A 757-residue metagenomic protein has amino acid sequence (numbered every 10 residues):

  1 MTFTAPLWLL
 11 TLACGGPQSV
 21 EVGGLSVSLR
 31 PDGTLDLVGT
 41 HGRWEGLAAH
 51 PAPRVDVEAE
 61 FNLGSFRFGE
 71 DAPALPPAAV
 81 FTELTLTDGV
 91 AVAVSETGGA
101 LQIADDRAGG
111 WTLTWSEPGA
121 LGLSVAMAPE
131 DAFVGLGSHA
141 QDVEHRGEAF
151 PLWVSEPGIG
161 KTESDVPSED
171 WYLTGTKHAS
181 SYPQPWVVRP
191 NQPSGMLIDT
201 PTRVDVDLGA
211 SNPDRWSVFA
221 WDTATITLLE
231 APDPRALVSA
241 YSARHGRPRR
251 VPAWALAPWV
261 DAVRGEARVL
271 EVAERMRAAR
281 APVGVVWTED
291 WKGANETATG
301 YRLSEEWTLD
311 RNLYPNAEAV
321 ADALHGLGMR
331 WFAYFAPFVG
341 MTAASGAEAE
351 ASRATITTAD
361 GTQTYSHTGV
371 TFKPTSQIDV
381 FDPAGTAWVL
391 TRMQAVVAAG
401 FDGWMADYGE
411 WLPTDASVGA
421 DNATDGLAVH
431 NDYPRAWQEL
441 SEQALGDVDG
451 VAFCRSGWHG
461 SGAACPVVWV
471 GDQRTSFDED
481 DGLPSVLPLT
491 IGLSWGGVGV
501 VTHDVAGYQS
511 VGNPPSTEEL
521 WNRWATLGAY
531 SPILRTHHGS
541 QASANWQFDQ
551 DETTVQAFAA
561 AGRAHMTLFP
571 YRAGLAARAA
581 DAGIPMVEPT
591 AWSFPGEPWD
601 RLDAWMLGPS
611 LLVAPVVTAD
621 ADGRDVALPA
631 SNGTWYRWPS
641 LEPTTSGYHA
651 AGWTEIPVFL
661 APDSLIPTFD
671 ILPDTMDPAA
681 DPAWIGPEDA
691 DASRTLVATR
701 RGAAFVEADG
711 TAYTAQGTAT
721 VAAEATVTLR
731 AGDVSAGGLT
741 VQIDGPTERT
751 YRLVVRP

Functional and structural regions predicted by a protein language model:
M1-L9: Sec-dependent signal peptide recognition, specifically the positively charged N-region followed immediately by
L12-A13: C-terminal motif of bacterial Sec signal peptides marking the signal peptidase cleavage site
G16-E21: Bacterial Sec signal peptide processing site at the extreme N-terminus
G23-V27, S95, A108, P118-E655 (+1 more regions): Catalytic-domain carbohydrate-binding cleft regions of carbohydrate-active enzymes
V27, D32, H41-V90, T97 (+3 more regions): Non-catalytic C-terminal accessory modules of carbohydrate-active enzymes
D36-V38, A267-R268: Short, solvent-exposed loop/turn elements at domain surfaces
F68-Q102, L113, L123-A132, L136-Q141 (+2 more regions): Beta-sandwich/jelly-roll carbohydrate-recognition scaffolds of carbohydrate-active enzymes
A100-A108, L121-G137, T740-Q742, T747-P757: Extended Gly/Ser/Thr-rich low-complexity repeat segments, especially those forming or decorating extracellular
